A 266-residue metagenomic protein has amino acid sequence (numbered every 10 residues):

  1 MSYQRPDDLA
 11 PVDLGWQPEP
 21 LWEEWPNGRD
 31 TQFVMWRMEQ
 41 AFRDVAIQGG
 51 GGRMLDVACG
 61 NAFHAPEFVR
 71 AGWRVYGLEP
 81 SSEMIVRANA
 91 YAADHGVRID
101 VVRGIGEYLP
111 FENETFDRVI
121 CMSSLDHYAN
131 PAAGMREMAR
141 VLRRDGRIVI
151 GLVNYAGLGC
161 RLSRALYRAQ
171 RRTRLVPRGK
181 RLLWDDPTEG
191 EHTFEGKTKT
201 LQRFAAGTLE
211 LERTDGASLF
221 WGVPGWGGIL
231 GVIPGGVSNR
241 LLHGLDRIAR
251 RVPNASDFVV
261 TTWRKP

Functional and structural regions predicted by a protein language model:
M1-G49, F63-E67, M84-R87, Y91: Conserved class I S-adenosyl-L-methionine
G51-G60: Conserved class I S-adenosyl-L-methionine
N61-Y108: Class I SAM-dependent methyltransferase SAM/SAH-binding core
I120: A conserved beta-strand element that flanks and buttresses the S-adenosyl-L-methionine
A132-R144: A short glycine-rich, Lys/Arg-flanked "PGG" loop and its adjoining helix->strand segment in the class I
V149-P177: Conserved class I S-adenosyl-L-methionine
L183-T200: Acceptor-substrate binding/catalytic loop of class I
K199-R203, R213-P266: A C-terminal cap/extension of S-adenosyl-L-methionine-dependent methyltransferases that defines the acceptor-substrate
